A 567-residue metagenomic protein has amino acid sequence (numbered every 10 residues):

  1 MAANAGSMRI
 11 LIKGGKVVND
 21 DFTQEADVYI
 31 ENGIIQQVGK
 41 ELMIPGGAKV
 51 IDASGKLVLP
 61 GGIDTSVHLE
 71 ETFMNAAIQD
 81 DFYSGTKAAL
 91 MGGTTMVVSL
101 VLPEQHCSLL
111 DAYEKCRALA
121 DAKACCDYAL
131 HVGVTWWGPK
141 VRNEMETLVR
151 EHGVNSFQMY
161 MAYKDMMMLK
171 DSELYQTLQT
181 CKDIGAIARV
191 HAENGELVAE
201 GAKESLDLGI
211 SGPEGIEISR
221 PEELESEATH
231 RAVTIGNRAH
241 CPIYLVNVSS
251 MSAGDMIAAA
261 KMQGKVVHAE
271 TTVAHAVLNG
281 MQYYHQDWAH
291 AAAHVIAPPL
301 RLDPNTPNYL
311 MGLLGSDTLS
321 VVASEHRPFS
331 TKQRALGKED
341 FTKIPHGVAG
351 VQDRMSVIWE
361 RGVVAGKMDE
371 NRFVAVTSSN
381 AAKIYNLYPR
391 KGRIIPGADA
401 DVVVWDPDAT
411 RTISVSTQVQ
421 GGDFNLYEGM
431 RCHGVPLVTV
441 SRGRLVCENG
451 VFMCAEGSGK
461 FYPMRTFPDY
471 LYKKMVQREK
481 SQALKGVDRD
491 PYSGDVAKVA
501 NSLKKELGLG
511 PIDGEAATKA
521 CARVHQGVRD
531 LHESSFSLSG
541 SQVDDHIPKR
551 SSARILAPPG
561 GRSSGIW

Functional and structural regions predicted by a protein language model:
A2-L11, K16-P60: Histidine-rich, glycine-flanked metal-binding segment
G15, G33, G55, S66 (+14 more regions): Divalent metal-coordination and catalytic microenvironments
A53-K123: Metal-associated gating/positioning segment near the N- to mid-region
L110-C126, Y175-V190, D353: Alpha-helix-loop-beta-strand connector modules within alpha/beta enzyme cores
K140-V322, G337-E339: Histidine/acidic residue-rich metal-binding segments in metalloenzymes
S211-H240, V321-V322, P328-W405: His/Asp/Glu-enriched, well-ordered alpha-helical/loop segment that forms or immediately abuts the divalent-metal
L336-D340, H346, P396-Y462: C-terminal cap of metal-dependent C-N hydrolases
L503-W567: Peripheral, non-catalytic segments of secretory and membrane proteins
